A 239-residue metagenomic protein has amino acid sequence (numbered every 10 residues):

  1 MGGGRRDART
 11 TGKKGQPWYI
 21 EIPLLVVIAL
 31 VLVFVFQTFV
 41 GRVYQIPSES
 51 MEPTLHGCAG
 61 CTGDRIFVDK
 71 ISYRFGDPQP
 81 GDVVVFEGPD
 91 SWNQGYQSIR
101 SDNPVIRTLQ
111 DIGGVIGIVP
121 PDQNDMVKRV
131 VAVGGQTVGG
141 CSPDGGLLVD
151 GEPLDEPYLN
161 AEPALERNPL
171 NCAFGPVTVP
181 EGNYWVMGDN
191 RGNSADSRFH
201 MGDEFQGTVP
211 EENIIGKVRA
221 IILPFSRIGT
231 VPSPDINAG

Functional and structural regions predicted by a protein language model:
G2-P23, V35, F39-Q45, P53-G239: Soluble "head" domains of membrane/secretory-pathway proteins
V27-V35: Hydrophobic alpha-helical transmembrane segments of multi-pass integral membrane proteins
S48: A short acidic/basic microdomain associated with nuclease active sites
